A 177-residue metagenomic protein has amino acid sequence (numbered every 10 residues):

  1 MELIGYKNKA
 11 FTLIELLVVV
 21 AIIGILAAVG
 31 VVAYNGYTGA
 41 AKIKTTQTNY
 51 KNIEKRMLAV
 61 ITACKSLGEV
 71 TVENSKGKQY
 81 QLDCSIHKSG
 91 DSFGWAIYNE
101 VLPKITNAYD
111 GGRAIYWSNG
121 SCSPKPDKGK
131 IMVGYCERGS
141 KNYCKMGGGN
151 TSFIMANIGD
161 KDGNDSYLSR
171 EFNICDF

Functional and structural regions predicted by a protein language model:
M1-F11: N-terminal leader/signal peptides at the extreme start of proteins
F11-V20: N-terminal signal-anchor/signal peptide hydrophobic helix marking the start of the first transmembrane segment
T12, V29, K44: Conserved Walker
A21-I22, N49: Residues within membrane-spanning alpha-helices of integral membrane proteins, especially the hydrophobic core/packing
I23-A41: C-terminal juxtamembrane segment of a hydrophobic transmembrane alpha-helix
G39-E69: Membrane-proximal N-terminal amphipathic helix
T62-F177: Periplasmic/extracellular, small/polar-rich flexible segments of pilin-like filament-forming proteins
